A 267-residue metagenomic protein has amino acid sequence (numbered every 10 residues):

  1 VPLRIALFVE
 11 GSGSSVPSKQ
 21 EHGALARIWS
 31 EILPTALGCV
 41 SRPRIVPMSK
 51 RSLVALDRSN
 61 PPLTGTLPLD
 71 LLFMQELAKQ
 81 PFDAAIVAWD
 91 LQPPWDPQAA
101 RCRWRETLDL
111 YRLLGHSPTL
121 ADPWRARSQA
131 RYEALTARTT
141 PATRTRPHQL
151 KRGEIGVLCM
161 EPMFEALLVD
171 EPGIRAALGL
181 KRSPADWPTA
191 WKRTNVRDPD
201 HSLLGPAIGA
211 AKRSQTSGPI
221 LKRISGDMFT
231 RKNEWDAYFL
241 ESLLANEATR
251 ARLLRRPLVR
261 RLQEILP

Functional and structural regions predicted by a protein language model:
V1-P81: Short, surface-exposed loop/strand segments
L3, F82-D83, L150-I155: Short glycine-/polar-rich loops that comprise or flank the Walker A/P-loop and associated switch/sensor motifs
L7, V87-W89: Structural beta-sheet core signal
S12, N60-T64, W89-A99: Acidic, metal-coordinating catalytic cores used for nucleic-acid/nucleotide bond scission and strand-transfer chemistry
A26-W29, A78, H148-K151, V259 (+1 more regions): Extended, hydrophobic alpha-helical segments
I32, T107-L113, A177, R223 (+2 more regions): Charge-rich, solvent-exposed alpha-helical interaction surfaces
D90-G226: Activity-critical C-terminal alpha-helical subdomain
D227-P267: Charged phosphate-binding loop/patch that engages nucleotide di/tri-phosphates or the phosphate backbone of nucleic
